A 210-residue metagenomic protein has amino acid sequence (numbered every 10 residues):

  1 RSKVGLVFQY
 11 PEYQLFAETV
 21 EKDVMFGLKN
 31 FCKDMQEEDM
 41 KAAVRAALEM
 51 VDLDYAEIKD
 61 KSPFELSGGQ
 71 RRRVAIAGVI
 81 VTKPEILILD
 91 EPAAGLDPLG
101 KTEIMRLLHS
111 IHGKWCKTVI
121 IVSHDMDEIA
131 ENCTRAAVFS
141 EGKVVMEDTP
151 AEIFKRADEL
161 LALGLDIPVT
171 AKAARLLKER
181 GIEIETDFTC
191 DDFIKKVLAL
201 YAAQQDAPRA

Functional and structural regions predicted by a protein language model:
E38-E57: Conserved ABC ATPase "signature" region
S62-L66, Q70: Conserved ABC ATPase signature
I76-A77: Hydrophobic anchor residue at the start of the ABC signature
K83: Conserved catalytic motifs of ABC-family nucleotide-binding domains
L87-D90: Catalytic Walker B motif of ABC-type/P-loop ATPase nucleotide-binding domains
I129-E131: A short, surface-exposed alpha-helical micro-motif characterized by mixed small hydrophobic and charged/polar residues
